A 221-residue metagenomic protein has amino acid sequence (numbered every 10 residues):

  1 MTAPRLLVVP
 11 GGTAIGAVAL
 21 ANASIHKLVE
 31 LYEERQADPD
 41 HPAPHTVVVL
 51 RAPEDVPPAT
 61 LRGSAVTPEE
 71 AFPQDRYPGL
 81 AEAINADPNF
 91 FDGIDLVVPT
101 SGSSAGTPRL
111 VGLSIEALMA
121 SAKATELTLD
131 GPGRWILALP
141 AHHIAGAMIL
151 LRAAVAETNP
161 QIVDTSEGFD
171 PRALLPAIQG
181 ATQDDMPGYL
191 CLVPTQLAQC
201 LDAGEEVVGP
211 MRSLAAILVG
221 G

Functional and structural regions predicted by a protein language model:
P4-R35, P57, G133-R134, L151-I162: A short helix-loop-beta submotif of the ANL/AMP-binding
Y32, P42-L50, F91-D95: N-terminal glycine-rich anion-binding loops that anchor highly charged ligand groups
V56, T60-A65, E70-N89, R109-A120: Conserved AMP-binding/adenylate-forming core of the ANL superfamily
G79-P99, P132-R134: Conserved pre-ATP/AMP-binding loop-to-beta segment of ANL
G93-K123, L127-D130: Conserved AMP-binding A3 loop
T100-S104, W135, L150, L190 (+1 more regions): Conserved S/T- and glycine-rich ATP-binding loop of Class I adenylate-forming
K123-P132, H142-M186: Conserved AMP-binding/adenylation subdomain of ANL enzymes
D164-Q179, Q183-G221: Adenylate-forming
